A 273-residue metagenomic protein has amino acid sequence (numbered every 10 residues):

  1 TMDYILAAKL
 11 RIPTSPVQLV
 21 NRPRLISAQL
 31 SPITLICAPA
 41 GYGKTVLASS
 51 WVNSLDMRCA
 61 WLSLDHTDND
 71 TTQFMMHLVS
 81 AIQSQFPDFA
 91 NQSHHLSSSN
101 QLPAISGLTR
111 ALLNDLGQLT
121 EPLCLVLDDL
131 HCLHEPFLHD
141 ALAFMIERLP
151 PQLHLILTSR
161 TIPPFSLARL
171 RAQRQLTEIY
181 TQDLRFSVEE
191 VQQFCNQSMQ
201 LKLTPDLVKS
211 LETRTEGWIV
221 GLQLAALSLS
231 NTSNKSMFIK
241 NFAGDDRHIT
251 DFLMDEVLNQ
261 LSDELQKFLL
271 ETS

Functional and structural regions predicted by a protein language model:
T1-A28, N91-S97, V188, Q193: Conserved adenine-nucleotide phosphate-binding loops and their immediately adjacent elements
Y4, A8, L25, V46-S50 (+5 more regions): Alpha-helical sensor/transducer elements of the RecA-like P-loop NTPase core
I33, M75, V79, Q83 (+3 more regions): Short, amphipathic alpha-helical segments that act as regulatory/interfacial helices in nucleotide-processing proteins
I36: Hydrophobic anchor at the beta1->P-loop junction of P-loop NTPases
P39: P-loop (Walker A) phosphate-binding loop of NTP-binding proteins
Y42, V46-P122, L130-H134: Conserved phosphate-binding/catalytic loops and adjacent sensor/switch elements of nucleotide-binding enzymes, spanning
K235, I239-S273: Winged-helix-like regulatory helical subdomains adjacent to P-loop NTPase cores
